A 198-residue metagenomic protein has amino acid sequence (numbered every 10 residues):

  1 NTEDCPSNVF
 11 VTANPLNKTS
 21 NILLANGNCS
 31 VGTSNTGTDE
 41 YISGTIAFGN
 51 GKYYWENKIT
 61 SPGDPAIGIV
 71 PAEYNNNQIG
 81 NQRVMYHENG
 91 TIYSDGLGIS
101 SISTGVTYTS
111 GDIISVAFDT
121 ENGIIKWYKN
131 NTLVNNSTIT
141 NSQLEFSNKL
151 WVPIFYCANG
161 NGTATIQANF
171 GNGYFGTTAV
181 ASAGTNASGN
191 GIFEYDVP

Functional and structural regions predicted by a protein language model:
N1-P198: PRY/SPRY (B30.2) beta-sandwich protein-interaction domains and their adjacent Ser/Pro/Gly-rich low-complexity linkers
